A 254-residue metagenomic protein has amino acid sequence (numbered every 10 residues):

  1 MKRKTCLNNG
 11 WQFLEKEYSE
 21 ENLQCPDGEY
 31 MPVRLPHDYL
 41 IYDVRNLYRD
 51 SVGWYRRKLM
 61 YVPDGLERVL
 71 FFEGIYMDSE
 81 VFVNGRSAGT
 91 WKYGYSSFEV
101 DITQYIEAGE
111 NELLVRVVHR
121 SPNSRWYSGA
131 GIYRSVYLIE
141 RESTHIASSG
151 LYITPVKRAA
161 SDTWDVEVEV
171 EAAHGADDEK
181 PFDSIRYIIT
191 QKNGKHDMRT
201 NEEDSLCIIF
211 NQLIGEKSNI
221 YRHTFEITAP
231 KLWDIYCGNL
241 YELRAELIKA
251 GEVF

Functional and structural regions predicted by a protein language model:
R3-Y18, V33, R45-S149, G175: Accessory beta-strand-rich segments of carbohydrate-active enzymes
S19-L23, N123-G129, M198-R199, G251-F254: Beta-sandwich strand segments
L23-H37, W126: Glycan-recognition and processing domains
M31-D43, R86, A250-F254: Extended substrate-binding grooves/exosites of carbohydrate-active enzymes
R68, D162-V168: Structural beta-strand segments of beta-rich domains
S87, H145, Y152, K195-H196 (+1 more regions): Short, solvent-exposed loop/turn motifs
E107-E110, E171-F254: Extended acidic/polar, glycine-enriched regions that form or flank non-catalytic beta-rich accessory modules
G150-A159: Short beta-strand segments of immunoglobulin-like
